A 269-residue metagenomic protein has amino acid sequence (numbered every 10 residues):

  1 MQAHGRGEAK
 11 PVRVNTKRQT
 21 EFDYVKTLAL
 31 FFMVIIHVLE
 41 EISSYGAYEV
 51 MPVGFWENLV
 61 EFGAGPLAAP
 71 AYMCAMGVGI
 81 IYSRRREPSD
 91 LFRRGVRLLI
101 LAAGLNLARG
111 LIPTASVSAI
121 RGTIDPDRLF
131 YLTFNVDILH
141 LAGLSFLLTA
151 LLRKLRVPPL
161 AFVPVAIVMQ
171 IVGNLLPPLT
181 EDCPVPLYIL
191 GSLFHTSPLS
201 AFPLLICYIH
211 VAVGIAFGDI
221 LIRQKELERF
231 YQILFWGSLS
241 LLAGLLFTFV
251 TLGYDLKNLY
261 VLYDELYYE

Functional and structural regions predicted by a protein language model:
M1-E269: Alpha-helical transmembrane segments and their immediate juxtamembrane cytosolic regions
